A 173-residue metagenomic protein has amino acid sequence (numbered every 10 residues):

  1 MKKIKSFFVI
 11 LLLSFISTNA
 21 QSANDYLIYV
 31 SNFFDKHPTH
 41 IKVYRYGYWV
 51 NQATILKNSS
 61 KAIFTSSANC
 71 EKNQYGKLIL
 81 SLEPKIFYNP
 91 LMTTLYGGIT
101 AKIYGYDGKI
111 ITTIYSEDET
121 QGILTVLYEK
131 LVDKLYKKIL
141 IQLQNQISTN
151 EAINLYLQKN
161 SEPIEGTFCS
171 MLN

Functional and structural regions predicted by a protein language model:
I4-I16: Sec-dependent N-terminal signal peptides
S17-A62, A152-N173: A structural "domain/chain start" motif
I28, L78, L82-P84, Y136-I141 (+1 more regions): Extended low-polarity, hydrophobic cluster-rich segments
W49, A53, K57, M92-T94 (+1 more regions): Solvent-exposed, acidic/flexible segments
S67-V126: Surface-exposed short loop/turn segments
I110-I114, D118-N173: C-terminal/domain-edge helix-coil "capping" segments
